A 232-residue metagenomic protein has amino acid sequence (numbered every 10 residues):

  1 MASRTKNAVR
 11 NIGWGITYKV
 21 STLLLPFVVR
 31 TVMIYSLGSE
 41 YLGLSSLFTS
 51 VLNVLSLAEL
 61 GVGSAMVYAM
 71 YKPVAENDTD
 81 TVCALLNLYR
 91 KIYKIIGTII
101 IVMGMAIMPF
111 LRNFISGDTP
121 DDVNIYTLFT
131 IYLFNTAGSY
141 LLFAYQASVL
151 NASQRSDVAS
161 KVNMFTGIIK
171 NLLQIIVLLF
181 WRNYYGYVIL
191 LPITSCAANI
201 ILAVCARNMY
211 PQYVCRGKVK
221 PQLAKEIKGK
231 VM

Functional and structural regions predicted by a protein language model:
M1-A8, Y185, L202-M232: Interhelical loop/hinge segments that connect adjacent transmembrane helices in multipass membrane
N7-Y71, I101-M105, N171, S195 (+1 more regions): Signature of the first transmembrane helix
A8, I12, T136-N163, F180 (+1 more regions): Membrane-interface junctions at transmembrane-helix termini in multi-pass inner-membrane proteins
A8-V9, S46, D80-I95, Y126 (+1 more regions): Interfacial transmembrane-helix starts/ends
K19, T130, K161-P211, K230: Hydrophobic alpha-helical transmembrane segments
T31, L60-E76, A147, N151-A152 (+1 more regions): Helix-loop junctions and terminal segments of transmembrane helices in multi-pass membrane transport/translocation
R90-G117, A137, I175-L179, I200-I201: Alpha-helical transmembrane segments of multi-pass membrane transport and lipid-handling proteins
A106-P109, T119-F143, S160-M164: Alpha-helical transmembrane segments of multi-pass membrane proteins
